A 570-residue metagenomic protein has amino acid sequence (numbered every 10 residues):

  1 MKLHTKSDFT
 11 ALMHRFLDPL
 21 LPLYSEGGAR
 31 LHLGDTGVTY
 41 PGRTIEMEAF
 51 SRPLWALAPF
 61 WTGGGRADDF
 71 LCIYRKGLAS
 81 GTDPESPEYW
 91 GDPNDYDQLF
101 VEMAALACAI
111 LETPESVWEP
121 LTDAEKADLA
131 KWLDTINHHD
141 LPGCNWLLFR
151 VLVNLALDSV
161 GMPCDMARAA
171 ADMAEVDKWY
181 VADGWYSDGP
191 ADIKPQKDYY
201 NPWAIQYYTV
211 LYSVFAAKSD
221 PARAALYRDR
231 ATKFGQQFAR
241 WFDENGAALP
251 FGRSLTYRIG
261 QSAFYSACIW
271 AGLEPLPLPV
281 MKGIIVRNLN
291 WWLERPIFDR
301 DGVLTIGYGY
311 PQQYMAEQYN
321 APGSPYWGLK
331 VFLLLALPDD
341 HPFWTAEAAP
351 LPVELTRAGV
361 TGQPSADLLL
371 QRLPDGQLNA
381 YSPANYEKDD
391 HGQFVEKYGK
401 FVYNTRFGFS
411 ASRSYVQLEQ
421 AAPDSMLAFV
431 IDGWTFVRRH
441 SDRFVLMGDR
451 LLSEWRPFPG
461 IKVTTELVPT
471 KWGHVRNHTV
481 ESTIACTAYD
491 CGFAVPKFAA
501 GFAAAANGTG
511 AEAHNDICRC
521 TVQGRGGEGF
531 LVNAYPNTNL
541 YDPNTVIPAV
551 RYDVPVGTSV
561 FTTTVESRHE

Functional and structural regions predicted by a protein language model:
M1-E48, C72-G77: Low-complexity, Ser/Thr/Pro/Gly-enriched N-terminal "stalk/linker" regions
H4-F16, L20, E48, A67 (+6 more regions): Functional cleft and adjacent loop/helix regions within the main domain that mediate ligand binding or catalysis
R43-A49, L54-F60, A67, L71-S266: Aromatic-lined, polymer-binding surfaces characteristic of secreted/periplasmic polysaccharide-degrading enzymes
M47, F100, P322, Q363 (+2 more regions): Solvent-exposed loop and beta-edge segments used for protein-protein assembly and interaction
E85-W90, L129, E244-P250, Y257-E387: Carbohydrate-active enzyme catalytic cores, enriched for enzymes that act on polyanionic acidic polysaccharides
E175, A349, F493-P496: Amphipathic alpha-helical scaffolding segments
L337-V475, I484: Long, charge-rich C-terminal accessory regions
S414-E570: Extended repeat-based interaction scaffolds and adjacent low-complexity, acidic/S/T/P-biased segments that form broad
